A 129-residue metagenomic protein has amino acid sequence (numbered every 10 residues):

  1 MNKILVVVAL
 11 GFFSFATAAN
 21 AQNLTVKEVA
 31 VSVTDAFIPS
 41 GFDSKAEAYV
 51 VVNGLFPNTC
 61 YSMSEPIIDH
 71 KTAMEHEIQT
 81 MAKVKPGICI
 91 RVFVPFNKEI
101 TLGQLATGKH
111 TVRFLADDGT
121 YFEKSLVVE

Functional and structural regions predicted by a protein language model:
M1-I4: Positively charged n-region of N-terminal signal peptides that target proteins for export
V7-S14: Bacterial N-terminal signal peptides
T17-A21: Sec/Tat signal peptide C-region and signal peptidase I cleavage site
Q22-T72, T120-E129: Primarily secretory-pathway and cell-envelope proteins
V52, M74-K83: Short, aliphatic-rich beta-strand segments
Q79-Q104: An anionic, turn-rich surface loop/hairpin at beta-sheet edges that serves as a generic interaction/coordination patch
V84-I88, A116-K124: Short acidic/polar inter-strand loop motif in beta-rich domains
H110-F114: A short tyrosine-centered beta-strand micro-motif
